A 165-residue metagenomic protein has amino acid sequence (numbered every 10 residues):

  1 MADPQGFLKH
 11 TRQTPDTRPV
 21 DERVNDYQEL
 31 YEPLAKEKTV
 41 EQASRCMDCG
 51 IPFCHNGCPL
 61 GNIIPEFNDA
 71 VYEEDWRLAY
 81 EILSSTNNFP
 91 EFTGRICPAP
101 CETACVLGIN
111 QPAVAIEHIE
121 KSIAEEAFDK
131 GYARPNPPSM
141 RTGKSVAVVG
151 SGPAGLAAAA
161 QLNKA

Functional and structural regions predicted by a protein language model:
M1-S145: Ferredoxin-type iron-sulfur electron-transfer modules and their immediate structural context
S145-A165: N-terminal Rossmann-like FAD-binding beta1-loop-alpha1 element of flavoenzymes
